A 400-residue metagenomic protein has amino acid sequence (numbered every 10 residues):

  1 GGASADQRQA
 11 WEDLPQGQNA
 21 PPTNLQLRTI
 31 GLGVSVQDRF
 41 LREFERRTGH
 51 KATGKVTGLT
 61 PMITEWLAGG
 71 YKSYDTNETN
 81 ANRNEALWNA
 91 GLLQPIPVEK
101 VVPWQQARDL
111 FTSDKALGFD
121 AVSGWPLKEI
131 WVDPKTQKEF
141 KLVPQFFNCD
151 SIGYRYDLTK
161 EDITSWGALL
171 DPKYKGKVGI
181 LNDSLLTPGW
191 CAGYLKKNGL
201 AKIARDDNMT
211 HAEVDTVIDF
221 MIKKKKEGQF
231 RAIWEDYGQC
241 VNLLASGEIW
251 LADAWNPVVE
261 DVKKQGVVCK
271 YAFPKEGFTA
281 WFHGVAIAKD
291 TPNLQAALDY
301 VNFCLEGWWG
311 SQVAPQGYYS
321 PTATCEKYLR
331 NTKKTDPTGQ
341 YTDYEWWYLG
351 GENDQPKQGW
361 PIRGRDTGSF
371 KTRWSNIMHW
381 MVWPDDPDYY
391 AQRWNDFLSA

Functional and structural regions predicted by a protein language model:
S4-A90: Early extracytoplasmic/lumenal segment of secretory-pathway proteins
P22-L27, R46-V56, Y71-D75, K177 (+3 more regions): A local structural motif
S35-D38, P61, W88-V241: Extracytoplasmic ligand-binding site segments that recognize negatively charged/polar headgroups
T57, T79, I180, E235 (+1 more regions): Short beta-strand and adjacent tight-turn residues that come in two discontinuous sequence segments and form the edges
M62-W66, N84, C240-V241, V259 (+2 more regions): Short, hydrophobic alpha-helical packing/hinge segments within bilobed ligand-binding/sensory domains
Q229-D290, K327-P337: Extracytoplasmic/periplasmic substrate-binding proteins
H283, A288-S369: Mature extracytoplasmic/periplasmic domains
P356-A400: Conserved C-terminal helix/tail region of periplasmic/extracytoplasmic solute-binding proteins
